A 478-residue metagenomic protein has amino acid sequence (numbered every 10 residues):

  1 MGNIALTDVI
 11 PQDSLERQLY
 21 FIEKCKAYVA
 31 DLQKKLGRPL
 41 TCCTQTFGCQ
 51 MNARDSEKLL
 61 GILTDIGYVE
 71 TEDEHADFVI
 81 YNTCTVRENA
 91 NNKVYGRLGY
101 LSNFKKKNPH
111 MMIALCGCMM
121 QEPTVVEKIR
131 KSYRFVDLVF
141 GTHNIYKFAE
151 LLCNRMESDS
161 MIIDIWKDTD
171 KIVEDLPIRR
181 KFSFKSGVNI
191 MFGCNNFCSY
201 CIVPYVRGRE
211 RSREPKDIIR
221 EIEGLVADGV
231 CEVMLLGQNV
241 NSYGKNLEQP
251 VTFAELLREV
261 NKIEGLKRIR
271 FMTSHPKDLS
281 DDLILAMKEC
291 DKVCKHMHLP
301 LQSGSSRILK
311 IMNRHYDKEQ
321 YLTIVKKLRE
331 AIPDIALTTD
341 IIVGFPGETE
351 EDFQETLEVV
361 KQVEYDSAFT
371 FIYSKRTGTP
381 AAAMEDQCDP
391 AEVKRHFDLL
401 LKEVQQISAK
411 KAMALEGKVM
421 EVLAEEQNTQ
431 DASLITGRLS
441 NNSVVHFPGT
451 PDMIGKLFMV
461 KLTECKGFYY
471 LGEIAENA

Functional and structural regions predicted by a protein language model:
M1-Y243, D282, M297, E319-E330 (+4 more regions): Proteins enriched for Cys/Gly/acidic motifs involved in redox and nucleic-acid/cofactor modification
G2, A383-A478: Terminal RNA-binding accessory module
C49, G244-G265, M312-H315, Y373-Q406: Radical SAM enzyme [4Fe-4S]-AdoMet core and its adjacent flexible, acidic and glycine-rich loops/tails across
L63, I129-R130, V260, M287 (+2 more regions): Hydrophobic C-terminal alpha-helix "anchor/cap" residues
H110-L115, T124, A227-E350: Conserved SAM/AdoMet-binding glycine-rich loop
K181-F184, C194-N196, V293, S303 (+5 more regions): Short flexible coil/turn linkers enriched for glycine and charged/polar residues that connect secondary-structure
C198, I218, L235, F271 (+7 more regions): Conserved, mostly hydrophobic/aromatic
E348, E364-Y365: Contiguous mid-protein beta-loop-alpha structural module that forms a pocket-lining wall or clamp of enzyme active
